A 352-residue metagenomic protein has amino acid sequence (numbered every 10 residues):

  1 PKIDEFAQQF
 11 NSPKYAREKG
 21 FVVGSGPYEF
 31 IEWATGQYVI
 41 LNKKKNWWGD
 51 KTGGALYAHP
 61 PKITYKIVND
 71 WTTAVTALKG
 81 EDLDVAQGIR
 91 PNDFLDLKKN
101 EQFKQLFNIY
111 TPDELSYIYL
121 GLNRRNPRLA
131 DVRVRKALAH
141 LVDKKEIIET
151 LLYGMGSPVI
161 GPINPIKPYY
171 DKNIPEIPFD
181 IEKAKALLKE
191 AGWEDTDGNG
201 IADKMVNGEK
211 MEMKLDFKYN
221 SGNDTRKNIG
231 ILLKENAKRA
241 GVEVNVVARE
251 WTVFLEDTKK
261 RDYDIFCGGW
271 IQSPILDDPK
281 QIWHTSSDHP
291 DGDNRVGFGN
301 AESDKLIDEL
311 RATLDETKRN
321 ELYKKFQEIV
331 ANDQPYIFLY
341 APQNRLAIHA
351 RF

Functional and structural regions predicted by a protein language model:
P1-Y57, K62, T72-T73, I181-G192: Gly/Pro-rich hinge or "lid" segments in bacterial periplasmic/extracellular proteins
P13-G20, W47-D96, K234-E235, E243-N245 (+1 more regions): Ligand-site clamp/hinge motif
V23-S25, G36, A58-P60, G80 (+4 more regions): Extracytoplasmic
I31-N42, K66-N126, A137, K145 (+3 more regions): Extracellular/periplasmic solute-recognition and catalytic clefts
A34-V39, K43, I118, L141-P175 (+3 more regions): Detector for C-terminal structural segments
T35, D70, A77, P91-N92 (+4 more regions): Ligand/substrate-recognition segments at binding pockets and active sites
W47-D50, R125-V134, E176, E194 (+1 more regions): Short helix-loop capping/hinge motifs at secondary-structure junctions, enriched in acidic/polar residues
